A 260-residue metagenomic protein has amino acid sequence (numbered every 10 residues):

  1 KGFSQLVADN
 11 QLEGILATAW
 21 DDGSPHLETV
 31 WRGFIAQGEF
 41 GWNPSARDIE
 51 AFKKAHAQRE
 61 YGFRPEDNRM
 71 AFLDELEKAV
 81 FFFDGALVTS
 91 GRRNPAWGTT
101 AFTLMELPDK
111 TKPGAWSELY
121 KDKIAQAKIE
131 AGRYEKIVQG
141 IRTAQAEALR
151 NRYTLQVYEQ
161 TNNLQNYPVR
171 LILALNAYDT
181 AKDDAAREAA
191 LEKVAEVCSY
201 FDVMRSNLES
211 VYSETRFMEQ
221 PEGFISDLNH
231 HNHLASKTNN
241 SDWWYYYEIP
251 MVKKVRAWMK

Functional and structural regions predicted by a protein language model:
K1-K260: Substrate-binding groove of N-acetylhexosamine-processing glycoside hydrolases
